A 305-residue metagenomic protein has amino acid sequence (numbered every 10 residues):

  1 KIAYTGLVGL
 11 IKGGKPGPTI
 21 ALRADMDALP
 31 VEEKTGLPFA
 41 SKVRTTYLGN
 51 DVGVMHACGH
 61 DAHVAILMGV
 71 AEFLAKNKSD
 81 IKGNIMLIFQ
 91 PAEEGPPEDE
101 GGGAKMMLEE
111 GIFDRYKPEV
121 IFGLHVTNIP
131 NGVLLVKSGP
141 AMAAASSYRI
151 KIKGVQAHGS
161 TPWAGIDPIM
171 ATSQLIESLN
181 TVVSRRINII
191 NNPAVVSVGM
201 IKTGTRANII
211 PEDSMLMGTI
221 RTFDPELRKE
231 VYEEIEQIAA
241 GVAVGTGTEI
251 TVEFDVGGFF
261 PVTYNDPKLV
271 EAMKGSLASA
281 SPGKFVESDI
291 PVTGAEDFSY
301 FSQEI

Functional and structural regions predicted by a protein language model:
K1-A3, H56-G59, P291: Active-site nucleophile and cofactor-binding loops and adjacent substrate-binding regions of central metabolic enzymes
K1-G17: A non-catalytic alpha/beta surface segment that caps or lines the substrate-entry region of metallo-dependent hydrolase
G9, L22, H60, L87 (+6 more regions): Divalent metal-coordination and catalytic microenvironments
T19-D25: Short beta-strand element of the alpha/beta-hydrolase
L29-V31, A40-M55, D61-A62, F73-L74 (+2 more regions): Histidine/acidic-residue-rich, glycine-tolerant segments that coordinate divalent metal ions
H63-L67, A295: Short glycine/serine/threonine-rich phosphate/pyrophosphate-binding segments that cradle anionic phosphate groups
S173-I305: Metal-dependent amide/peptide-bond hydrolase catalytic core, centered on the "pita-bread" metallohydrolase fold
